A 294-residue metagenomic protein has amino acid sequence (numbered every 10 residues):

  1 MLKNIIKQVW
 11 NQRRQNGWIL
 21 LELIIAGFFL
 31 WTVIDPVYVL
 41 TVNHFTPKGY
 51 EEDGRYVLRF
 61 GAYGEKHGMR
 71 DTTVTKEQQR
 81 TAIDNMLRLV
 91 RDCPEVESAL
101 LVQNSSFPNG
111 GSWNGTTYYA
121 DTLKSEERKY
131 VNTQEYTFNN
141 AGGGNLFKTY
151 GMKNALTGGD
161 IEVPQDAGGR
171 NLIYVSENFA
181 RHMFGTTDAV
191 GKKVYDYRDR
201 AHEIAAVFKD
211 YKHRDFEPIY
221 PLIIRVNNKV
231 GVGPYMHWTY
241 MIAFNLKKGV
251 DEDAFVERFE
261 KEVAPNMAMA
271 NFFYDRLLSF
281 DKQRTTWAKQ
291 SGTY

Functional and structural regions predicted by a protein language model:
M1-W10, M86: A short amphipathic helical element positioned immediately N-terminal to and/or at the very start of a transmembrane
Q12-V42, Y50: Short, strongly hydrophobic transmembrane alpha-helices
I19-E22, V57-F60, A99-Q103, Y174-V175 (+4 more regions): Short beta-strand segments
I34-K124: Membrane-proximal extracellular/periplasmic loop immediately following the first transmembrane helix
L40, V90, V96-A99, F147 (+5 more regions): Generic structural signal for small/hydrophobic residues in well-ordered secondary structure, especially within
Y63-V74, L101-N145, M152, T157-L172: Short acidic/polar micro-motifs at solvent-exposed secondary-structure junctions
V131-L222: Hydrophobic secondary-structure segments that place a key small or acidic residue at a functional site
G169-R170, E177-N178, R198-G292: "Rare, low-scoring activations can occur in soluble or secreted enzymes where short amphipathic helices or signal
